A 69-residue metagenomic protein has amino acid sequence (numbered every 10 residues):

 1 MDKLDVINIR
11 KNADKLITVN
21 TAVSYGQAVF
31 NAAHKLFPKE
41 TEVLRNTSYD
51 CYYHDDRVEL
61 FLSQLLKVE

Functional and structural regions predicted by a protein language model:
M1-E69: C-terminal alpha-helical interaction appendages
